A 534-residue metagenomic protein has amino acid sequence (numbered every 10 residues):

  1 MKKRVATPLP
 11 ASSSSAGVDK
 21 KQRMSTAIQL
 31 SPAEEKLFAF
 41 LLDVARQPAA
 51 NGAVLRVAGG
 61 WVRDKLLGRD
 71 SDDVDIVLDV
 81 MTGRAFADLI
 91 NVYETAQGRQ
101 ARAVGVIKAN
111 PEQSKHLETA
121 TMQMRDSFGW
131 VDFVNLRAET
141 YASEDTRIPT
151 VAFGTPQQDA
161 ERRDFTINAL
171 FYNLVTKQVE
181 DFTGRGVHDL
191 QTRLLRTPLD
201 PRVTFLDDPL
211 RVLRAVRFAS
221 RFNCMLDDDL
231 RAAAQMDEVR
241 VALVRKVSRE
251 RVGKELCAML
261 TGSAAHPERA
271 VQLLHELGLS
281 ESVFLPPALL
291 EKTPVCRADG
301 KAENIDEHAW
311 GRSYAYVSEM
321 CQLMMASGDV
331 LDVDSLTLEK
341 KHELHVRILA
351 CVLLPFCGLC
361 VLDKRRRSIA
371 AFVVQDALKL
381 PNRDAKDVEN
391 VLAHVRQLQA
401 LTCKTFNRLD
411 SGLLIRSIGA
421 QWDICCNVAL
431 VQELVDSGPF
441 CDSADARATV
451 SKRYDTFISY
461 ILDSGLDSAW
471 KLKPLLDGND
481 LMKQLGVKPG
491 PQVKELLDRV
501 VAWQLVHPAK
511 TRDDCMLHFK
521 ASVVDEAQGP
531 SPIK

Functional and structural regions predicted by a protein language model:
M1-K534: Catalytic cores of the polymerase beta-like nucleotidyltransferase superfamily and closely associated nucleotide
